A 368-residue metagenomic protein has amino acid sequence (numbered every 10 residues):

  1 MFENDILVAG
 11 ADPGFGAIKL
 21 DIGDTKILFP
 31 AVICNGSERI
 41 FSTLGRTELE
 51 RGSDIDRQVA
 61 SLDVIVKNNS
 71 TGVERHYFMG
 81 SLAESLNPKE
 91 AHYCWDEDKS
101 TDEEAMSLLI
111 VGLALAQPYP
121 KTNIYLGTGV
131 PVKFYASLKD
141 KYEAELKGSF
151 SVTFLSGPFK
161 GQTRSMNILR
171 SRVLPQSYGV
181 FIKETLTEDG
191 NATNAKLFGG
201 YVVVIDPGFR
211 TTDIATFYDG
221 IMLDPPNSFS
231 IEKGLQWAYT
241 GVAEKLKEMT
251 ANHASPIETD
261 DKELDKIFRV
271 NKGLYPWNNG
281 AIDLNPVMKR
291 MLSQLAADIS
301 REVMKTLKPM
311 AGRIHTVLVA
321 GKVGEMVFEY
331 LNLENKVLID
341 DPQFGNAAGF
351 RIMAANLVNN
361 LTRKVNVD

Functional and structural regions predicted by a protein language model:
M1-V202, I221-E232, V270-D368: Nucleotide/phosphate-binding catalytic cleft detector across ATP-hydrolyzing and phosphate-transferring enzymes
I18-D21, T212-T216: Short beta-strand scaffold segments in enzyme catalytic cores
S177-G179, G208-D213: A short mid-domain helix/strand-loop element embedded in enzyme catalytic domains that forms or borders the active-site
Y201-V203, R210-A215: Conserved active-site beta-strand-loop modules that form the wall/rim of enzyme catalytic pockets and either contain
P207, T216-T259: Long, well-ordered mid-to-C-terminal structural blocks that present hydrophobic/aromatic surfaces
A238-A296: C-terminal amphipathic alpha-helical segment
